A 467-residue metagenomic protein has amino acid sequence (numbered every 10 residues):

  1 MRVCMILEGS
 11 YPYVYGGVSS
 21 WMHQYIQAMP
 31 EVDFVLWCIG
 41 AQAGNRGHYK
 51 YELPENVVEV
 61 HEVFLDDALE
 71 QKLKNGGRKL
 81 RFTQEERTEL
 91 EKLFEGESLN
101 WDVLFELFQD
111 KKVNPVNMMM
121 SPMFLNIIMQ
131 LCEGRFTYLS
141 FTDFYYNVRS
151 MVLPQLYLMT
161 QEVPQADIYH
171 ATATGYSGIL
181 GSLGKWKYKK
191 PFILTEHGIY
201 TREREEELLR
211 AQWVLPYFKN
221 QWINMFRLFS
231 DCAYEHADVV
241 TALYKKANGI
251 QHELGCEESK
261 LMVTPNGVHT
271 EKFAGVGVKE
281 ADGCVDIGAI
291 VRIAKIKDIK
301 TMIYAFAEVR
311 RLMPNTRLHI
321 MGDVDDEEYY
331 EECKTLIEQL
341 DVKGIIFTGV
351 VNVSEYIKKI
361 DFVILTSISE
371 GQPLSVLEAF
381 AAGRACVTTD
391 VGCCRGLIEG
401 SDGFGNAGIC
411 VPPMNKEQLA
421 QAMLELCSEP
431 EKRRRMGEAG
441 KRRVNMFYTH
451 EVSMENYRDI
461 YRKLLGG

Functional and structural regions predicted by a protein language model:
K246, G267: Carbohydrate-associated surface elements
Q251, I337, L426-R433, G437 (+2 more regions): Conserved short C-terminal alpha-helix that flanks the catalytic cleft of nucleotide-sugar-dependent
V268, I345-I357, M414: Conserved active-site histidine-acidic residue motif and adjacent donor-binding/catalytic loop of glycosyltransferases
E280-E308, H319: Conserved donor-binding/catalytic core segment of Leloir-type glycosyltransferases
H319, Y330-V350: Nucleotide-activated donor-binding/catalytic signature segment of Leloir-type glycosyltransferases, i.e., the conserved
I368: Aromatic "clamp/platform" in nucleotide-sugar-dependent glycosyltransferases that forms part of the donor/acceptor
A385-T388, G392-R395: Short hydrophobic beta-strand element within catalytic cores of glycosyltransferases and related nucleotide-activated
F404-K416, E425-P430: Conserved acidic donor-binding segment of nucleotide-sugar-dependent glycosyltransferases
